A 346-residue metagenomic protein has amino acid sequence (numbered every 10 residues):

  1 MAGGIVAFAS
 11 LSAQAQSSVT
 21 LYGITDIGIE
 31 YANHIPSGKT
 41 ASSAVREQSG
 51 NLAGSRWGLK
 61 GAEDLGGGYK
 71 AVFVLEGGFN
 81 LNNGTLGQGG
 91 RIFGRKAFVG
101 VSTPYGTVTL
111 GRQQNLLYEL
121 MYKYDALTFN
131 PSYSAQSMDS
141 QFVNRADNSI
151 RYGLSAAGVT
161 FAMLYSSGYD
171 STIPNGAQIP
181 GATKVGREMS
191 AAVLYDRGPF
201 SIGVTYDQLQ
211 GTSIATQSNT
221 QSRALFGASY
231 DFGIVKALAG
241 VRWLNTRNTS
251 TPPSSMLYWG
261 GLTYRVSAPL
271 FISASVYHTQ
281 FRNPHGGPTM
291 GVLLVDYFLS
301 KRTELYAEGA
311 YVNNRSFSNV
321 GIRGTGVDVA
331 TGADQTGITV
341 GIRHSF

Functional and structural regions predicted by a protein language model:
S10-S12: N-terminal signal peptide c-region/cleavage motif recognized by signal peptidases
Q16-A32, A44-G168, L194-D196: Outer membrane beta-barrel
V19-I27, G67, A71-L75, V108 (+9 more regions): Transmembrane beta-strands of outer-membrane beta-barrel proteins
I27-N33, G77-L81, Q114-L116, A156-G158 (+8 more regions): Transmembrane beta-strands of outer-membrane beta-barrel pores
S43-S55, I92-R95, N144-N148, S155-A157 (+6 more regions): Residues that define the transmembrane beta-barrel architecture of outer-membrane proteins
G58-A62, G100-S102, R151-S155, L164 (+6 more regions): Transmembrane beta-barrel domains of outer membrane proteins
K184-Y297, E308-Y311: Detector for outer-membrane/organellar transmembrane beta-barrel domains, recognizing the amphipathic beta-strand
L293, L299, Y311, A330-F346: Outer-membrane beta-barrel "beta-signal"
